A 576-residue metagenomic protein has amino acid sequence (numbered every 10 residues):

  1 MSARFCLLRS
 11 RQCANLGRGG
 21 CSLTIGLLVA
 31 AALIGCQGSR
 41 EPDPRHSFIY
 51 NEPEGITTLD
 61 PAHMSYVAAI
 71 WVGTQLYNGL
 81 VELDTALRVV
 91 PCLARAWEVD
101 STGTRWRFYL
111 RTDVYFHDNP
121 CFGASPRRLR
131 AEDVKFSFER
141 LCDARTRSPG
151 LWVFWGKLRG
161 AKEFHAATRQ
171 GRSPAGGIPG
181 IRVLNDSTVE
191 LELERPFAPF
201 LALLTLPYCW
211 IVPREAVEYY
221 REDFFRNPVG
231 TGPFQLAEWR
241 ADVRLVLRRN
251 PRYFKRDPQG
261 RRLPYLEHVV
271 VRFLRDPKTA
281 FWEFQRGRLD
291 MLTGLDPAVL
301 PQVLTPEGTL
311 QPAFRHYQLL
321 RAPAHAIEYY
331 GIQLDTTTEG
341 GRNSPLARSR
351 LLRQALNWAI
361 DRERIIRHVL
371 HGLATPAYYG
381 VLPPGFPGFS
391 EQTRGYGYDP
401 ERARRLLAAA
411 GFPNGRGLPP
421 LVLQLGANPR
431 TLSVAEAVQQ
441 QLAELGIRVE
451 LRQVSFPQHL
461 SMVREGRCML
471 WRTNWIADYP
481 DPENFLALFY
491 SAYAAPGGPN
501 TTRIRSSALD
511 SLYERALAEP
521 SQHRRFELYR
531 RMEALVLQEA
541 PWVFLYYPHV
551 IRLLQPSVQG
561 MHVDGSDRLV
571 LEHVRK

Functional and structural regions predicted by a protein language model:
N51-T102, E139, T146, V229: N-terminal lobe/hinge region of extracytoplasmic solute-binding protein
E163-S187, E192-P264, H268, D276-T279 (+1 more regions): Gly/Pro-rich hinge or "lid" segments in bacterial periplasmic/extracellular proteins
Y219-N227, Y253-P306, Q439, R448-E450: Ligand-site clamp/hinge motif
A237-R248, V270-E339: Extracellular/periplasmic solute-recognition and catalytic clefts
R248-R249, N343-Q440, E444, L512 (+1 more regions): Append "and occasionally in soluble cytosolic enzymes with long acidic Gly/Pro-rich linkers
F314, P323-A326, Y330-Q333, G380 (+2 more regions): Acidic-aromatic pocket-rim loops
R350-Q354, W358, I366, E444 (+3 more regions): Extracytoplasmic/peripheral linker and loop segments enriched in polar/acidic and small residues with frequent Thr/Pro
R552-K576: Long beta-strand-rich cores associated with HINT superfamily self-processing modules
